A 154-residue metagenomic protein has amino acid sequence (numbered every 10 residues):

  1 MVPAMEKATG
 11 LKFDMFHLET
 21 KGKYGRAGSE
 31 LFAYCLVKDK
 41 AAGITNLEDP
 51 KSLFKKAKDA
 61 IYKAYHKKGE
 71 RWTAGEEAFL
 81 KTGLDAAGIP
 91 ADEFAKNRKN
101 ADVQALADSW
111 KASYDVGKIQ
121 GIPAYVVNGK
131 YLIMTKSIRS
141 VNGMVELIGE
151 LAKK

Functional and structural regions predicted by a protein language model:
M1-A74: Structural alpha/beta surface segment adjacent to cysteine/selenocysteine redox centers across thiol/disulfide enzymes
K21-G28, P50-F54, W72-E77, A87 (+4 more regions): Solvent-exposed, acidic/flexible segments
K67-L84, V126: Charged/polar, low-hydrophobicity segments characteristic of intrinsically disordered regions and flexible loops
K81-K154: C-terminal cap of thioredoxin/glutaredoxin-like
